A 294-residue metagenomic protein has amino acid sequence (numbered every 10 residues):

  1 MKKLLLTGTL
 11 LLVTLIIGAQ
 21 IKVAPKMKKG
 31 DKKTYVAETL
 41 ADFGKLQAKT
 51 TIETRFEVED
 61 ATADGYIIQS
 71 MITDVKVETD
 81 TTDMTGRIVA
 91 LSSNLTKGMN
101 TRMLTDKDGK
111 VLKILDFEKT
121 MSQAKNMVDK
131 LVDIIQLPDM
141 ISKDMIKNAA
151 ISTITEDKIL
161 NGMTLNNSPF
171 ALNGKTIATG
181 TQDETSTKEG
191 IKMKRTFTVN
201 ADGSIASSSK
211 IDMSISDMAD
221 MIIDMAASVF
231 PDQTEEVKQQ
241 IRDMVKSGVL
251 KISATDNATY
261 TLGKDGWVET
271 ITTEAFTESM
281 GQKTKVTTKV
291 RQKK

Functional and structural regions predicted by a protein language model:
M1-P25: Bacterial Sec-dependent N-terminal signal peptides
Q20-K294: Signature of exported/secreted
